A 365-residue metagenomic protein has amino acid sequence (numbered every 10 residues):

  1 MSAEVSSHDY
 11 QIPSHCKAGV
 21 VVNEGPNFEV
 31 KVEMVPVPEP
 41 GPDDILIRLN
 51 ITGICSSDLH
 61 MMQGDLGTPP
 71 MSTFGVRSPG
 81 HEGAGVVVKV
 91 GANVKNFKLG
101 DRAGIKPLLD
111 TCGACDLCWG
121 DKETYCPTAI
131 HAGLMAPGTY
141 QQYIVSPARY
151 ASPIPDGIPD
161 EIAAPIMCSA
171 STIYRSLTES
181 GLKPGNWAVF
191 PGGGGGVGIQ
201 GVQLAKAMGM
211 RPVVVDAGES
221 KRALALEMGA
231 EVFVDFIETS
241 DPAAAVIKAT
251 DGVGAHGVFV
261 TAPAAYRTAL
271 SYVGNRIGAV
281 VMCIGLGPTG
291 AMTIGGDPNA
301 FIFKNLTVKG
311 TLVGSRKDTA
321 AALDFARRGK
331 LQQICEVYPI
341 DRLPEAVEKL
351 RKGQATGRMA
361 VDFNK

Functional and structural regions predicted by a protein language model:
M1-A84, S146, D362-K365: Short N-terminal strand-loop motif that marks the start of NAD(P)H/FAD-dependent oxidoreductase cofactor-binding domains
S2-S14, R48, S271, S315-K365: C-terminal hydrophobic helical "lid"/dimerization subdomain of Rossmann-like NAD(P)H-dependent oxidoreductases
P36-T52, L66-C118, P155-G157, E161: Glycine-rich beta-strand-centered segment in the early N-terminal region that forms part of a ligand/cofactor-binding
S72-T73, S78-H81, L109-G192: NAD(P)H dinucleotide-binding glycine-rich loop of Rossmann-like/cofactor-binding domains, especially the beta1-alpha1
F97, L182, V273-N275: Short, well-ordered loop/turn sites that connect or cap secondary structure elements
D156-T239, A244: Mid-domain Rossmann-like dinucleotide-binding core that forms the NAD(H)/NADP(H) cofactor-binding site
I277-A279, G295-C335: Rossmann-fold dehydrogenase core element
